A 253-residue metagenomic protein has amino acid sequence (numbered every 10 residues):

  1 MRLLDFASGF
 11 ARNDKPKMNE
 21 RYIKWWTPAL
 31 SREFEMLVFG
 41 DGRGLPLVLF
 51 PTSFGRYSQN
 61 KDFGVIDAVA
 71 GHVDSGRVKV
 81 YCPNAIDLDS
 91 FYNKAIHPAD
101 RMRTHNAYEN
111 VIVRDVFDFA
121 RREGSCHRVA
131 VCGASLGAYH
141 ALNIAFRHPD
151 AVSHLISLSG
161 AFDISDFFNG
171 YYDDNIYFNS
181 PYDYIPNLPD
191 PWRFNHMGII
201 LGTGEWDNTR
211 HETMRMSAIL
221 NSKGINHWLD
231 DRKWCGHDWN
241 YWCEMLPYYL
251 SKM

Functional and structural regions predicted by a protein language model:
M1-R2, G9-R12: A cross-taxon signal for low-complexity, glycine/charged-rich
L3, K17-M253: Non-catalytic cap/lid and distal C-terminal segments of serine-dependent acyl enzymes
A7, K15-P16: Intrinsic disorder/low-complexity detector
